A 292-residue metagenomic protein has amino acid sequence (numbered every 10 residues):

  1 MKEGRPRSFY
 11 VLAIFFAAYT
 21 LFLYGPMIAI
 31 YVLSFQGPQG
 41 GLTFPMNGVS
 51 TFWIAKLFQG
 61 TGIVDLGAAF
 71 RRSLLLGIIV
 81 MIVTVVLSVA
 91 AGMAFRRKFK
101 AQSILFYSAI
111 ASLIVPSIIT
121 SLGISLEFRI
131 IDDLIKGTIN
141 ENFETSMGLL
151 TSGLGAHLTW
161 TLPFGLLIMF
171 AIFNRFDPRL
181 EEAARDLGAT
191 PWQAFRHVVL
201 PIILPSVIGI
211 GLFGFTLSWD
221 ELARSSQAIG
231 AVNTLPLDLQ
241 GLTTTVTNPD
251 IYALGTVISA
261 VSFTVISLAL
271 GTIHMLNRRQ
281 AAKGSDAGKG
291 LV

Functional and structural regions predicted by a protein language model:
M1-L33: N-terminal signal-anchor/first transmembrane alpha helix
M1-R7, I78-A109, L122, L126 (+3 more regions): Transmembrane-helix boundary motif in ABC transporter permease subunits
K2-F9, G41, T51-D65, W219 (+2 more regions): Interhelical loop and adjacent transmembrane-helix boundary motif in polytopic membrane transport permeases
I14-M27, S152, L158-T159, G165-F170 (+2 more regions): Transmembrane alpha-helices
Y24-Q39, R72, S121-E141, L212-I229 (+2 more regions): A structural signal for multi-pass alpha-helical bundles of membrane permease subunits that mediate small-molecule
F44-P45, S103, I119-L158, W192 (+2 more regions): Membrane-interfacial helix termini and adjacent extracytoplasmic/periplasmic loops of multi-pass transporters
F70, A94-F95, A111, A171 (+2 more regions): Short hydrophobic faces within alpha-helices
R71, L75-L87, A91, R196 (+5 more regions): Hydrophobic alpha-helical transmembrane segments of multipass integral membrane proteins, especially permease/channel
